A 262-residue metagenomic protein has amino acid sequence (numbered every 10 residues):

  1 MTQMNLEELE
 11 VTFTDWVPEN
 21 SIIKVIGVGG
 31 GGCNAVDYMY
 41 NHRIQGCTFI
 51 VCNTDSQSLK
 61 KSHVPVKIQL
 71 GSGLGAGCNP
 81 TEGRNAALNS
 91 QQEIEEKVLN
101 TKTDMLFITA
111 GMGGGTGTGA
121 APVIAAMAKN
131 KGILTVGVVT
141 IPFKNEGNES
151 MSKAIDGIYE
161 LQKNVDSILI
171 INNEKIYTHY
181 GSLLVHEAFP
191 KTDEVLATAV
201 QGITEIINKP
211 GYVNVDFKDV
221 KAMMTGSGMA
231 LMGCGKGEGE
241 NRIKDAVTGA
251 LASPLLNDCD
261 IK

Functional and structural regions predicted by a protein language model:
M1-K262: Tubulin/FtsZ superfamily GTPase core signature
